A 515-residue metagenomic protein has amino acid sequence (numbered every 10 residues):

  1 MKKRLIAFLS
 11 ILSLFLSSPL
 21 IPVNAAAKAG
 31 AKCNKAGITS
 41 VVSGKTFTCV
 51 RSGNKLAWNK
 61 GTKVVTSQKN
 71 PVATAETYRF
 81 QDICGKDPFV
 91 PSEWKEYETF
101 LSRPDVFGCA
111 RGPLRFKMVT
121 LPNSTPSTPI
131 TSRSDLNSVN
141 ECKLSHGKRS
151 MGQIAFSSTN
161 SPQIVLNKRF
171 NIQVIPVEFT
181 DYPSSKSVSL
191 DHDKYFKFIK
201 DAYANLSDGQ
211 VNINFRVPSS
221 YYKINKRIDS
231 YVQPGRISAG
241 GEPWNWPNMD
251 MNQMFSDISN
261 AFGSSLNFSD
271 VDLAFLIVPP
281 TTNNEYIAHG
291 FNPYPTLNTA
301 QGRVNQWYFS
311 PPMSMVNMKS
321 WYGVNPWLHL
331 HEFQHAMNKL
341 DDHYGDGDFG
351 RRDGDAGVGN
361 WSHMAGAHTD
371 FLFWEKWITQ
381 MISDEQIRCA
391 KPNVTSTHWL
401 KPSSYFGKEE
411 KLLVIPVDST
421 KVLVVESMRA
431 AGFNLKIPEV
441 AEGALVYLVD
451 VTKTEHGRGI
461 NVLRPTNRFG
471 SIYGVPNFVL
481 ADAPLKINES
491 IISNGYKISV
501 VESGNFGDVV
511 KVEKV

Functional and structural regions predicted by a protein language model:
M1-L9: Bacterial N-terminal signal peptides that target proteins for export
F15-V23: C-terminal segment of classical bacterial N-terminal signal peptides
N24-T74, E439-E442, E489-S490, N505-V509: Tryptophan-rich substrate-binding surfaces of secreted polymer-degrading and adhesive proteins
G53-K55, F179-Y182, T281-N283, T369 (+2 more regions): Acidic glycine-/aspartate-rich tracts in secreted/extracellular proteins
R79, I83-Y322, L330-F333, D348 (+3 more regions): Zn2+-dependent metallopeptidase catalytic core
I83-F89, L144, Q153, K186 (+2 more regions): Non-catalytic C-terminal accessory/binding modules of secreted extracellular proteins
F268, L273, T281-K436: Extracellular hydrolytic enzyme modules, especially secreted metalloproteases of the metzincin/thermolysin-like class
